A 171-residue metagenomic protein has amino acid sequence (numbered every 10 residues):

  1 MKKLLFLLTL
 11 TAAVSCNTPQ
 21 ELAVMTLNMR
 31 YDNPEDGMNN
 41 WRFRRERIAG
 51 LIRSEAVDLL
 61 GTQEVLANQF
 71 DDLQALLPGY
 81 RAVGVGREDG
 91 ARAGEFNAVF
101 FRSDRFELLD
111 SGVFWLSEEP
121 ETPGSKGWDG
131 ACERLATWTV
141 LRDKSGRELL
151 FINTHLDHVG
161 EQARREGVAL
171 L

Functional and structural regions predicted by a protein language model:
K3-A13: Sec-dependent N-terminal signal peptides
K3-L4, S103, R165: Hydrophobic alpha-helical segments, especially transmembrane helices and their immediate juxtamembrane helical caps
T9, T26, T154: Ser/Thr-centric signal marking residues that sit in or immediately flank functional binding/regulatory motifs
S15-L76, E88-E95, R147, V168-L170: N-terminal, active-site-proximal structural segment of metallo-dependent hydrolase catalytic domains
V24-T26, L108, F151: Hydrophobic residues on conserved beta-strands that form the core of alpha/beta folds
D36-N40, K126-G127, E161-R165: Short, solvent-exposed loop/turn segments at secondary-structure boundaries
L59-E148, L156: Structured beta-strand-rich core segments of catalytic domains in phosphoester-bond hydrolases
I152-L171: Active-site-proximal segments of metal-dependent phosphoesterases and phosphodiesterases across multiple
